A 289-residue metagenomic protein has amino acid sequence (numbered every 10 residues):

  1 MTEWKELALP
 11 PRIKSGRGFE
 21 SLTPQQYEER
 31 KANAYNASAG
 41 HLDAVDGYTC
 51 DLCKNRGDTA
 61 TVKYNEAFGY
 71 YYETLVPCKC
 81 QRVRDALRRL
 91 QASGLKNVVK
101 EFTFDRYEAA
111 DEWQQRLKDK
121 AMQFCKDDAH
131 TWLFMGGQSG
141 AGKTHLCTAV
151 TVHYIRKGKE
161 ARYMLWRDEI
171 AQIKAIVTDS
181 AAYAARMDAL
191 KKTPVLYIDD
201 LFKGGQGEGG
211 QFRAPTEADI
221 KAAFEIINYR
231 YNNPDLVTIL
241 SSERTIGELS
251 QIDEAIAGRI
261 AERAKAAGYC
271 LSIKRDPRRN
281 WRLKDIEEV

Functional and structural regions predicted by a protein language model:
M1-Q115, R278-V289: A short, basic N-terminal segment
R106-L133: Pre-Walker A (pre-P-loop) alpha-helix and adjacent loop at the N terminus of AAA/AAA+ ATPase modules, a conserved
E112-D119, I155-T193, E217: Short glycine-rich substrate-engagement loop in P-loop NTPases that contacts/grips substrate
A129-T148: Walker A/P-loop nucleotide-binding motif
H145-K159: P-loop NTPase Walker A phosphate-binding motif
K159-E160, K192-V195, N233-L240: Loop/turn-to-beta-strand initiation segments
E169-I176, K203-V289: Replace "adjacent to P-loop NTPase cores in ATP/GTP-dependent enzymes" with "adjacent to NTP-binding cores
D199-L201: Walker B catalytic acidic pair
